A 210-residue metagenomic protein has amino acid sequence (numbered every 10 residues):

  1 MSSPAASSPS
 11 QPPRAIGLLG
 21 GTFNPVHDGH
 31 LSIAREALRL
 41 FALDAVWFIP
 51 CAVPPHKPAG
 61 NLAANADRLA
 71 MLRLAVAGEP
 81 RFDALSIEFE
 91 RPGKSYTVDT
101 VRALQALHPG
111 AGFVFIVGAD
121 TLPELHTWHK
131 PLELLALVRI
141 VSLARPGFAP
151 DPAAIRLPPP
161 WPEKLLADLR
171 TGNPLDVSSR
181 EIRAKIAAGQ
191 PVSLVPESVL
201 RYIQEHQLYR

Functional and structural regions predicted by a protein language model:
M1-R210: Nucleotidyltransferase catalytic core that binds NTPs
